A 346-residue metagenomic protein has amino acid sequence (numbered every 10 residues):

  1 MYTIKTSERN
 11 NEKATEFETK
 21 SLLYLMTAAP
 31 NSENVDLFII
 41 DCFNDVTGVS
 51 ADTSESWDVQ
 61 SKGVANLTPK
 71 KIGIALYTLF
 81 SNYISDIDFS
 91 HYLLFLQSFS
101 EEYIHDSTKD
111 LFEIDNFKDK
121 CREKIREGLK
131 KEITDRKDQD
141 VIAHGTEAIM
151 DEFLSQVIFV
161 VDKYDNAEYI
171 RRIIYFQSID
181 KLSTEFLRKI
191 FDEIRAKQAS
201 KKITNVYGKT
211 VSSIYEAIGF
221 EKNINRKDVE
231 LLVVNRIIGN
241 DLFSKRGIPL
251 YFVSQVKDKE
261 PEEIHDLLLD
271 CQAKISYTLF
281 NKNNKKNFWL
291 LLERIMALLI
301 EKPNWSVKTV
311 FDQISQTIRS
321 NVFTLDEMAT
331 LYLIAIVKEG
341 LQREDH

Functional and structural regions predicted by a protein language model:
M1-P30, Q342-H346: N-terminal alpha-helical "arm" segments
M1-R9, V64-D312, T324, Q342: Acidic metal-coordinating catalytic centers involved in nucleic-acid phosphodiester chemistry
E16, L37, Y332-A335: Ordered hydrophobic segments in well-structured contexts
E18-T78: Catalytic centers of nucleases
Y24, D312-H346: Hydrophobic, glycine-enriched assembly/anchoring segments
N34-D36, S54-W57, D88-Y92, E327-L331: Generic structural motif recognizing short loop/turn segments at the entrances and edges of beta-strands
